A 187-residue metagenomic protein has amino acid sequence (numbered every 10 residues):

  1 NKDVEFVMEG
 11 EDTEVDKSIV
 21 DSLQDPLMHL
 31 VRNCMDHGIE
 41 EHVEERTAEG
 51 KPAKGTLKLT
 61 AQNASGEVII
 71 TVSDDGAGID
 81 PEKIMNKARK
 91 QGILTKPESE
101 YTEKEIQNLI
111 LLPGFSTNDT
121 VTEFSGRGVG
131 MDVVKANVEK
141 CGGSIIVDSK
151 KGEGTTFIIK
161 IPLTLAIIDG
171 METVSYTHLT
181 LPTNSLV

Functional and structural regions predicted by a protein language model:
N1-S175: Conserved glycine-centered short motifs in functionally critical loops
T177-T183: Conserved small/polar residues in nucleotide/adenosyl-binding loops
